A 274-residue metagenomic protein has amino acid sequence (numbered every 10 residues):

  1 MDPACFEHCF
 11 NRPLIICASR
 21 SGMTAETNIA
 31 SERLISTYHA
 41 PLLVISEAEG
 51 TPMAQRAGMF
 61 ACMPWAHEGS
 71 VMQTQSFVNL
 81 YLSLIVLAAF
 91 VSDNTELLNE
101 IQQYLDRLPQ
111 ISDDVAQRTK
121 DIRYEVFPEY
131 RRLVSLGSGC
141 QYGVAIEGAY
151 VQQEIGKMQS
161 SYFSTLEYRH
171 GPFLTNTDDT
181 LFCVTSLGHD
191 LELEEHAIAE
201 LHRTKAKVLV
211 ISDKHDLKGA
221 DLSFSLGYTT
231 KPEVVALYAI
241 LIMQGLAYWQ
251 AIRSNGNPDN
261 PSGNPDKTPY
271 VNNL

Functional and structural regions predicted by a protein language model:
M1-D106, S138, F173, V184-T230: Glycine-rich phosphate-binding loops that contact phosphosugars or nucleotide phosphates
N11, V126-P128, S160, Y228 (+1 more regions): Hydrophobic alpha-helical segments and their boundary regions
S36, E154, R203, I252-R253: Residues at alpha-helix termini
M59-M63, H67-C183, L191, S254-L274: Active-site phosphate/pyrophosphate-binding segments
K218-N257: Structured C-terminal subdomain patch of bacterial secreted/periplasmic proteins
